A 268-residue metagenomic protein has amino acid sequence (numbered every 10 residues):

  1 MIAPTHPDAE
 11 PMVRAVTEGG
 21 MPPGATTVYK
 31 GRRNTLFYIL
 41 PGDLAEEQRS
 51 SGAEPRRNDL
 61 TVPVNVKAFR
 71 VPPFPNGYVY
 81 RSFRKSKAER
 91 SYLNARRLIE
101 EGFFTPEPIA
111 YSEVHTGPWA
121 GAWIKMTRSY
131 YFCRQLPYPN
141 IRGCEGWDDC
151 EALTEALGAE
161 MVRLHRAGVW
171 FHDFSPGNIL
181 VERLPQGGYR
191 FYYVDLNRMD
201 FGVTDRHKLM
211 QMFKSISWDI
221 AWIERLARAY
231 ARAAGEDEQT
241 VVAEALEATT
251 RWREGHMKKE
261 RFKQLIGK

Functional and structural regions predicted by a protein language model:
M1-A25, N65, F74-S82, L93 (+1 more regions): Catalytic-site signature of metal-activated, phosphate-bearing donor transferases, centered on the GT-A/GT-A-like
M1-M21, E113-V114, W119, D148-D149 (+5 more regions): Soluble, non-transmembrane catalytic domains of enzymes that act on hydrophobic metabolites at membranes
R14-P137, R166: Conserved ATP-binding subdomain of kinase catalytic cores across diverse folds
L36-G42, G52, N65, A159-G202: Active-site acidic catalytic loop and adjacent metal/ATP-binding pocket of ATP-dependent phosphoryl transfer enzymes
P72-P73, P139-N140, N197-D200: Feature marks short, surface-exposed loop/turn motifs that line or immediately flank catalytic pockets and channel
P75-R81, G143-G146, V203-L209: Short acidic, glycine/proline-rich loop/turn micro-motifs
A88, N94-F103, R142-G177: Conserved kinase catalytic-core helix
Y189-G267: C-lobe/activation-segment region of protein kinase-like
